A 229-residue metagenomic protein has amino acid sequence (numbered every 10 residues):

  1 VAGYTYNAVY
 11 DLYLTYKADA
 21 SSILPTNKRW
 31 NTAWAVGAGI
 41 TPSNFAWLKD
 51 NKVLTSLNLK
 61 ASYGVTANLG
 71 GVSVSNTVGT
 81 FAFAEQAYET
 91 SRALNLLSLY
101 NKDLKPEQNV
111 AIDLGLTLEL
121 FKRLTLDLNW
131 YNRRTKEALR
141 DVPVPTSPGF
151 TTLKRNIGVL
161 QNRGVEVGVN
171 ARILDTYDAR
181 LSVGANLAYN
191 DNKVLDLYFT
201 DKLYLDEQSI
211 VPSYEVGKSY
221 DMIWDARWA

Functional and structural regions predicted by a protein language model:
V1-I223: Extracellular/periplasmic, surface-exposed regions of secreted and cell-surface proteins
